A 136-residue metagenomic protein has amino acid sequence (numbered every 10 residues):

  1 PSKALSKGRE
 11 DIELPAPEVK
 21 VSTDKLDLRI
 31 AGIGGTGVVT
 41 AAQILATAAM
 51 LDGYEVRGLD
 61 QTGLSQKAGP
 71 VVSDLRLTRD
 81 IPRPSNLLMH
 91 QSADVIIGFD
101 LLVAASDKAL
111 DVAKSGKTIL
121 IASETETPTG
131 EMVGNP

Functional and structural regions predicted by a protein language model:
P1-P136: Active-site cofactor/cluster-binding pocket
